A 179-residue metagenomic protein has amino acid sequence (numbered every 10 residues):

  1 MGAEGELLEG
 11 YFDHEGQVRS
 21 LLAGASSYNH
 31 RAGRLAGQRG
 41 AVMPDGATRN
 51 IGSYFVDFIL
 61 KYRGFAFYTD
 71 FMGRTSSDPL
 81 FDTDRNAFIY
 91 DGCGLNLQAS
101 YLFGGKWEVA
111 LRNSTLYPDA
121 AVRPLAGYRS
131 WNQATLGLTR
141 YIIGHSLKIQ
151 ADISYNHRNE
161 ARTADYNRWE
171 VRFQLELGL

Functional and structural regions predicted by a protein language model:
M1-A120: Detector for outer-membrane/organellar transmembrane beta-barrel domains, recognizing the amphipathic beta-strand
M1-L8, T135-T139, Q174-E176: Short, well-ordered amphipathic alpha-helices
S20-L22, T135, R172: A residue-level signal for beta-strand positions that form part of recognition/binding surfaces within mature
Y28-H30, I153-N167: Outer-membrane beta-barrel translocator/channel fold
P44-N50, D84-D91, P124-N132, R162-E170: Replace "Gram-negative outer membrane beta-barrel proteins" with "bacterial and organellar outer membrane beta-barrel
L60-G64, I142-G144, L179: A generic beta-sheet turn/junction motif
S100-D152: C-terminal hydrophobic structural anchor segments that stabilize assembly/packing rather than catalytic chemistry
R140, L147, Y166-L179: Outer-membrane beta-barrel "beta-signal"
